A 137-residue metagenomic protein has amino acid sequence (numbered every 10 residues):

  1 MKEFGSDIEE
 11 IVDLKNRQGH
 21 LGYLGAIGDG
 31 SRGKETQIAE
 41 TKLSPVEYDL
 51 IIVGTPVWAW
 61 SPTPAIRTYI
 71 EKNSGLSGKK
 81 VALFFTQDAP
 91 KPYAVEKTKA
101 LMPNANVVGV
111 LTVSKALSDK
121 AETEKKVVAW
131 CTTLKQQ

Functional and structural regions predicted by a protein language model:
M1-G54, W60-T63, R67-G75, K125-Q137: N-terminal beta1-alpha1-beta2 submodule of the flavodoxin-like/Rossmannoid cofactor-binding fold
L50-T55, V81-F85: Short glycine-rich or small-residue beta-strand-to-loop segments that form or flank ligand, phosphate, metal/Fe-S
A82-E122: Short, glycine-/small-residue-rich phosphate/pyrophosphate-handling segment
